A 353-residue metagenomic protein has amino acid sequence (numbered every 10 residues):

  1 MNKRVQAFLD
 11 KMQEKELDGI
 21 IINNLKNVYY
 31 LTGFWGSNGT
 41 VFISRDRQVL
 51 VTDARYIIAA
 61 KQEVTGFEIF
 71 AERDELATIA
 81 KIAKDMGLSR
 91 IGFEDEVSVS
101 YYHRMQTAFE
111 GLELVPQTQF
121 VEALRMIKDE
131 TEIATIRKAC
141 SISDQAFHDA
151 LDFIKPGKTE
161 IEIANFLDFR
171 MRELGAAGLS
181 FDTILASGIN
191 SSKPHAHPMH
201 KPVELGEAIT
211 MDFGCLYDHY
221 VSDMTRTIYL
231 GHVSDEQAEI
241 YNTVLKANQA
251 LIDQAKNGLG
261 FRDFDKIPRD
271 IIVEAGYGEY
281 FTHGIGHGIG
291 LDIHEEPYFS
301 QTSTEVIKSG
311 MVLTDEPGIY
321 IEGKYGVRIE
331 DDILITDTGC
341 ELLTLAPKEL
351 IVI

Functional and structural regions predicted by a protein language model:
M1-I353: Active-site neighborhoods and metal-handling regions in enzymes and metal-associated proteins
